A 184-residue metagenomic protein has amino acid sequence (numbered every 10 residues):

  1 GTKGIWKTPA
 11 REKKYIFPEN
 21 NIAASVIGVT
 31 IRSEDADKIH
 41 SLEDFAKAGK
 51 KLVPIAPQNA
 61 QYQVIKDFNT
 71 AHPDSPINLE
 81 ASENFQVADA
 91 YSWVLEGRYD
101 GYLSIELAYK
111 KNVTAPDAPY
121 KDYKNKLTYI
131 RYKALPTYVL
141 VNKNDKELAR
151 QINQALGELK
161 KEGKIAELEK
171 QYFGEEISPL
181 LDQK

Functional and structural regions predicted by a protein language model:
G1, E167-E169, L181: Short, hydrophobic secondary-structure boundary micro-motifs
G1-F45, T128-I130: Acidic, polar ligand-binding/catalytic clefts
T2-I5, S33, G49, A56 (+6 more regions): Sec/Tat-exported extracytoplasmic proteins
T2-K13, Q63, L95-K133: A ligand-binding cleft/hinge motif common to bilobed small-molecule-binding domains
N21-G28, P116-Q154, E175-K184: Periplasmic-binding protein-like
V29-P76, E80-Q86, L107-A108: Bilobed "Venus flytrap"/periplasmic-binding protein-like clamshell domains and structurally analogous long
S33-K38, E43-N59, P136-E176: Extended ligand-binding regions for polar small-molecule ligands
H40, A60-D67, F85-D89, W93 (+6 more regions): Extracytoplasmic/secreted proteins, especially bacterial periplasmic and envelope-associated proteins
